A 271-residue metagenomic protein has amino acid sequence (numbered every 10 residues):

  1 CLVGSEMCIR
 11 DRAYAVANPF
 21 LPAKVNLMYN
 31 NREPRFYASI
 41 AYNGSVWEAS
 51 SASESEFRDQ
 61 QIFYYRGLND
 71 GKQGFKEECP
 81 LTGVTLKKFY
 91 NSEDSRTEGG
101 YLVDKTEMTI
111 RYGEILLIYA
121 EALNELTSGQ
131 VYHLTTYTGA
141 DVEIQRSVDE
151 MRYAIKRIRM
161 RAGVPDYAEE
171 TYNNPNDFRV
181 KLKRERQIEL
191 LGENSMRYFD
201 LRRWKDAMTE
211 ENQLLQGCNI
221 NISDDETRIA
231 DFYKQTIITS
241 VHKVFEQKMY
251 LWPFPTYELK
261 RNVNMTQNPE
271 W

Functional and structural regions predicted by a protein language model:
C1-I9: Short, small-residue-biased leader/transition segments that mark boundaries at the very start of proteins
S5, L102, T106-T109, L116 (+4 more regions): Long, intrinsically disordered, low-complexity segments
R12-Y112: Flexible, polar/acidic helix-loop-strand segments at domain edges
W47-S51, S128-L134, E193-S195, Q213: Short, solvent-exposed loop/turn and secondary-structure capping segments
D104-R161: Extended amphipathic alpha-helical segments enriched in small hydrophobics
